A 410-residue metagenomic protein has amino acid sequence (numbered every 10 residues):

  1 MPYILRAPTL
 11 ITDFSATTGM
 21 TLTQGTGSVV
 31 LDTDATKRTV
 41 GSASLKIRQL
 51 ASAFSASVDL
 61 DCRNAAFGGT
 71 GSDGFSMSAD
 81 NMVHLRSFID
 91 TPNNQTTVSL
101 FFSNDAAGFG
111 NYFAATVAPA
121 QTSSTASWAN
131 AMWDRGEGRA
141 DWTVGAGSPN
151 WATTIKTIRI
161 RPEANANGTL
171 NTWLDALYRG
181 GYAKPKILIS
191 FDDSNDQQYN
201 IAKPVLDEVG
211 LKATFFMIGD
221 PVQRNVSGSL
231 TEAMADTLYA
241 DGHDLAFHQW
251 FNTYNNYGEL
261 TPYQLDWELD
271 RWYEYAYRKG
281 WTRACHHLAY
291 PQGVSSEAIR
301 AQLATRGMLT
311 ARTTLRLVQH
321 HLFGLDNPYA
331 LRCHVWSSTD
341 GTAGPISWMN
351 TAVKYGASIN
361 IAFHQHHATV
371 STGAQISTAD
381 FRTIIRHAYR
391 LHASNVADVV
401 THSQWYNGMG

Functional and structural regions predicted by a protein language model:
M1-D32, H243: Extracellular carbohydrate-recognition regions
T33-C62: Short carbohydrate-recognition loop motifs
F54-G145: Extracellular ligand-binding interfaces
R159-A166: Short beta-strand-plus-loop segments that form exposed binding edges in beta-rich domains
L170-F191, N195-Q198, V209: An acidic-aromatic substrate-binding cleft motif
P185-I187, Q197, D207-I299, T305-L309 (+4 more regions): Metal-dependent polysaccharide deacetylase catalytic core of the NodB/CE4 family, i.e., the active-site-bearing domain
D193-S194, L260, R332-S403: Catalytic grooves of carbohydrate-active enzymes
I201-L211, I384-L391: A short, Lys/Arg-enriched amphipathic alpha-helix followed by its capping loop at the start of a domain
